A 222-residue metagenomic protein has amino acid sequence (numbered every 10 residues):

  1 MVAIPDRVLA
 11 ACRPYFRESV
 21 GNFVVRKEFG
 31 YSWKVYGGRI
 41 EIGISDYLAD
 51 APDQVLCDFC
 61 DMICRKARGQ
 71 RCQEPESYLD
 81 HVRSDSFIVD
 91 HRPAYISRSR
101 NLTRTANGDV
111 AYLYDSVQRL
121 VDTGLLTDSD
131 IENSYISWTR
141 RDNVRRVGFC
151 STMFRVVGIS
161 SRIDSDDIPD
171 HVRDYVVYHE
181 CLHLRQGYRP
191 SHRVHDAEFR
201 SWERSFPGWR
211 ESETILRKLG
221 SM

Functional and structural regions predicted by a protein language model:
M1-D174, L184-M222: Active-site-proximal or metal-binding-adjacent scaffold patches in catalytic folds
